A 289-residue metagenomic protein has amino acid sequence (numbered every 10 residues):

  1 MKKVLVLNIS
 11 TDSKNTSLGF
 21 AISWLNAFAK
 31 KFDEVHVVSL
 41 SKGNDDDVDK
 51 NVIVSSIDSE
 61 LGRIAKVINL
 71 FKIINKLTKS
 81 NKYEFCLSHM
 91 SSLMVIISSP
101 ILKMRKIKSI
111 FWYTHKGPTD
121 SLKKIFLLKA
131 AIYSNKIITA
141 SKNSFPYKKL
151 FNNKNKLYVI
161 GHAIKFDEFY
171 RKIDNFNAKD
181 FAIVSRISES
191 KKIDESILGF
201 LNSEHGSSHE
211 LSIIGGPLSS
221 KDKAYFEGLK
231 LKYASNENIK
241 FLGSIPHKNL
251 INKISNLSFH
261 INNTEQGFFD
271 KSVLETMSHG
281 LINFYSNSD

Functional and structural regions predicted by a protein language model:
M1-G43, N202: N-terminal subdomain of nucleotide-sugar transferases
L5-L7, I173-K191, S196-L201, L211-I214: Conserved donor-binding/catalytic core segment of Leloir-type glycosyltransferases
A29, S109-K142, K149-N152: A conserved, positively charged/aromatic
S39-D46, I132-F169: A short, active-site helix/loop in glycosyltransferases that binds the activated sugar's phosphate group
L40-G43, V184, E210-E227, G243: Glycosyltransferase donor-sugar binding loop
I53, F226-K248: Nucleotide-activated donor-binding/catalytic signature segment of Leloir-type glycosyltransferases, i.e., the conserved
L70, Y83-I107, G117-I125, F268: An aromatic- and histidine-rich active-site surface loop
E265: Aromatic "clamp/platform" in nucleotide-sugar-dependent glycosyltransferases that forms part of the donor/acceptor
